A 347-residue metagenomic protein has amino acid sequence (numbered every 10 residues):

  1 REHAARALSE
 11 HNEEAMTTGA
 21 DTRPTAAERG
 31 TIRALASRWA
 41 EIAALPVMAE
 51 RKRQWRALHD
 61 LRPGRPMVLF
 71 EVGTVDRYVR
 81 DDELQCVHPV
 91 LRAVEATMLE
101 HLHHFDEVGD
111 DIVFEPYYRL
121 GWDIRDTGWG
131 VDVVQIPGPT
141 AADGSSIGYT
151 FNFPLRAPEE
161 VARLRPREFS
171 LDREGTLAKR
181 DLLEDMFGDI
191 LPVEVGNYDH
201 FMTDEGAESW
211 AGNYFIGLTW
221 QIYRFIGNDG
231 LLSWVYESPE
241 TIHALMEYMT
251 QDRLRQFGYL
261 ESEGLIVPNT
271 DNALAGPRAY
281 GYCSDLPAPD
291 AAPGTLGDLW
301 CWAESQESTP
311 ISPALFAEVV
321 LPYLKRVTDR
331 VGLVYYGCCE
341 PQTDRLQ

Functional and structural regions predicted by a protein language model:
R1-A4, N12-G73, R80-D82, D111-V113 (+3 more regions): Active-site loop segments of alpha/beta catalytic cores
P66-V133: An N-terminal, globular interaction/scaffold subdomain
T97-E100, S145-R156, A291-E307: Short, surface-exposed, charge-dense and proline/glycine-enriched linear segments
R125-A157: A contiguous, low-structure linker/loop signature
S146-K179: A gly/proline- and charged-residue-enriched helix-loop-helix capping module
